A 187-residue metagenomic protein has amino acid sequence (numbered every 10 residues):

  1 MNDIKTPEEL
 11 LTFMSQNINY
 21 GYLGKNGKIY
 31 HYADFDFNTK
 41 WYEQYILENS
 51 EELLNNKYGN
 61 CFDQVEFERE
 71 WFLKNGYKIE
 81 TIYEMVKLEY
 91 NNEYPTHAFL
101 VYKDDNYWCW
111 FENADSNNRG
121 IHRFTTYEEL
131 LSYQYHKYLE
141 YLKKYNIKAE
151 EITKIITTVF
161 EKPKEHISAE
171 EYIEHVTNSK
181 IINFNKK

Functional and structural regions predicted by a protein language model:
M1-K187: A structural boundary/capping signal
